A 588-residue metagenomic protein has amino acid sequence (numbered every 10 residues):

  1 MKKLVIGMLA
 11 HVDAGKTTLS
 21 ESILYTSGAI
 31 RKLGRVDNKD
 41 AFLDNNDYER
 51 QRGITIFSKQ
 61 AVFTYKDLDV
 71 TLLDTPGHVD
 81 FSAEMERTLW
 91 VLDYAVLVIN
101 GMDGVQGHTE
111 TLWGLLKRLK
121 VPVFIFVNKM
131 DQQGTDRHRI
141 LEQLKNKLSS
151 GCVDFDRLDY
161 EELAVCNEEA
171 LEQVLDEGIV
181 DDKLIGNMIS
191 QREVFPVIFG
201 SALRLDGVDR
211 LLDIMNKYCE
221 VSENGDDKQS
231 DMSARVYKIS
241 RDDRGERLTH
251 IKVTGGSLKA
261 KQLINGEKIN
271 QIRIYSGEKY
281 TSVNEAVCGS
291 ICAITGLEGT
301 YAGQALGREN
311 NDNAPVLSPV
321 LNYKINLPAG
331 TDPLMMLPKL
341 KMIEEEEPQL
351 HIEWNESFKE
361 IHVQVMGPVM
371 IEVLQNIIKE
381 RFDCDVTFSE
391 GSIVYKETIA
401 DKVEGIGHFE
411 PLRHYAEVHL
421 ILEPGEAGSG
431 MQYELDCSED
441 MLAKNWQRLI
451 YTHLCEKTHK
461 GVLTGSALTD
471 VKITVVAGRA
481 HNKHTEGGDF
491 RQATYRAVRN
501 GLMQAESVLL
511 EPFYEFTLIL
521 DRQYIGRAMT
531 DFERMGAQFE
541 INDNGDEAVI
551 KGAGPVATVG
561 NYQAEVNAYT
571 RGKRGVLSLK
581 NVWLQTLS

Functional and structural regions predicted by a protein language model:
M1-A14, K32-L33, G101-D243, L263-I264 (+1 more regions): P-loop NTPase catalytic nucleotide-binding module
M1-V91, A95-I99, V105, R139-L148 (+2 more regions): P-loop NTPase switch module centered on the Walker A-proximal segment
I30-D37, L43-F57, S150-F155, D181 (+12 more regions): Active-site phosphate-binding and catalytic loops of NTP-dependent enzymes
F124-F126, V316-G330, E356-H362, I421-E423 (+4 more regions): Short, hydrophobic beta-strand segments
Y218-C219, D226-N322, E360: Conserved nucleotide-binding/hydrolysis modules and their immediate coupling elements across P-loop/ASCE NTPase motors
G256-K261, E344, N355, A443-T469 (+1 more regions): Long hydrophobic segments that form regular secondary structure
N311-S429, Q447, T452, Y495-Y514 (+3 more regions): Charged, conformationally dynamic linker/hinge segments that couple catalytic or nucleotide-dependent chemistry
P512-S588: Charged, surface-exposed alpha-helical interface/stalk elements
